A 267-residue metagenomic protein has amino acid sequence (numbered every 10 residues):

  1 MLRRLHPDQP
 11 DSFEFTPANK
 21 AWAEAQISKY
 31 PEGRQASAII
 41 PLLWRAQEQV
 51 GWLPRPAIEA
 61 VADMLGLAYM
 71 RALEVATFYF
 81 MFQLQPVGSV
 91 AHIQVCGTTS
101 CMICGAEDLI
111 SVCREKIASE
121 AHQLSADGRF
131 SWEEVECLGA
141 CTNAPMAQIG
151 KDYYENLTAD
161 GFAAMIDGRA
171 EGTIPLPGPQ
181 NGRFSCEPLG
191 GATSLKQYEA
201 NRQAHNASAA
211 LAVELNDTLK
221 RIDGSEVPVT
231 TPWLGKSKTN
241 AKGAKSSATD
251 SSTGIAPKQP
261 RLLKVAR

Functional and structural regions predicted by a protein language model:
M1-R267: Signature of N-terminal electron-transfer/Fe-S-associated modules in redox systems
